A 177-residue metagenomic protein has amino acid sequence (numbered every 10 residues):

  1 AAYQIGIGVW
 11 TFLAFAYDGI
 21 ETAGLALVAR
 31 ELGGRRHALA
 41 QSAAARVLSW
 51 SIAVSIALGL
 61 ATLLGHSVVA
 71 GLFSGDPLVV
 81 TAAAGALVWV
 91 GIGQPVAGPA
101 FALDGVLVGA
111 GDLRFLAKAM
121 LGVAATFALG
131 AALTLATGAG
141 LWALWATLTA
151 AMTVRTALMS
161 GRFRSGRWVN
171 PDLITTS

Functional and structural regions predicted by a protein language model:
A1-F12, A84-L87, W145: Small-residue hotspots at the loop-to-helix junctions and early N-terminal turns of transmembrane alpha-helices
Y3-L60, L64, A100-G111, F115-L116: Small-residue-rich hydrophobic transmembrane alpha-helices
D18-E21, V90-G109, F115-F127, W142-S160: Short runs within selected transmembrane alpha-helices of multi-pass transporters and secretion channels
V28-G93, L133-S177: Short alpha-helical transmembrane segments in multi-pass integral membrane proteins
F127-L133: Hydrophobic alpha-helical transmembrane segments in multi-pass integral membrane proteins
